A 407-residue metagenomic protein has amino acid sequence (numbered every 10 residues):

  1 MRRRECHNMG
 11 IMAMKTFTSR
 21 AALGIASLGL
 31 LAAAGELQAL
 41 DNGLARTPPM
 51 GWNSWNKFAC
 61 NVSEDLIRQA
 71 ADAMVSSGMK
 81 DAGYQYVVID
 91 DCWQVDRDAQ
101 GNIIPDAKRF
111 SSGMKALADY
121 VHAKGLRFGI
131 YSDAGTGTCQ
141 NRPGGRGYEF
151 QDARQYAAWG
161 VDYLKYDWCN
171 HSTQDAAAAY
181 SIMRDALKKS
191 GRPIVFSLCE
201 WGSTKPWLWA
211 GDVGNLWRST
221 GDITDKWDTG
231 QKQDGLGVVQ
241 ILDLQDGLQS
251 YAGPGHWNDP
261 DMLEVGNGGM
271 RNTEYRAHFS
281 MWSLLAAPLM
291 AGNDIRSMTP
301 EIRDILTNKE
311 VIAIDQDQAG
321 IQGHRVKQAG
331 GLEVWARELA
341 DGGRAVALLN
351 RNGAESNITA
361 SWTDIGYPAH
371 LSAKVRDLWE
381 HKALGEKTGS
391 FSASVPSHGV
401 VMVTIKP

Functional and structural regions predicted by a protein language model:
E5, M12-I25: Bacterial N-terminal signal peptides that target proteins for export
P49-S54, G83-D90, R127-S132, D162-D167 (+7 more regions): Structural recognition of the beta-strand scaffold that forms the well-ordered cores of secreted hydrolase catalytic
A70, M74-T173: Aromatic-lined carbohydrate-binding/catalytic grooves of carbohydrate-active enzymes
L126-N141, K188-K205: Aromatic-lined carbohydrate-recognition surfaces of secreted/lumenal glycan-active proteins
Y148-Q151, V195-D294, D315: Glycan-recognition surfaces
W282-L285, M290-G292, Q328-Y367, H398: Carbohydrate-binding surface patches
E386-P407: C-terminal beta-strand-rich structural cap/linker in extracellular carbohydrate-active enzymes
